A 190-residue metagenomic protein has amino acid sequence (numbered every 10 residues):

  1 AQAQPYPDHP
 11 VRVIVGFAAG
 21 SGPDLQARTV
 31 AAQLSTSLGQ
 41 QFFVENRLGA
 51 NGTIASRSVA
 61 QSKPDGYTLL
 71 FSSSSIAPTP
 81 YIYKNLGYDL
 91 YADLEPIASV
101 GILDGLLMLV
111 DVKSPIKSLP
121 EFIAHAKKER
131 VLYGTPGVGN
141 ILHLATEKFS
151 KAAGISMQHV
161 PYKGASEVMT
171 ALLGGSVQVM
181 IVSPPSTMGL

Functional and structural regions predicted by a protein language model:
A1-D8: Short, low-complexity disordered leader/linker segments with a strong preference for bacterial N-terminal type II
V13-A27, L48-A50, G134-I141: Extracytoplasmic "Venus flytrap"
P23-G39, H143-K151: Short, polar/charged alpha-helical segment
Q41-R57: Early extracytoplasmic/lumenal segment of secretory-pathway proteins
T53-S56, P78, V168-M169, T187: Short, hydrophobic alpha-helical packing/hinge segments within bilobed ligand-binding/sensory domains
Q61-Y67, Y81-E167, A171: Hinge/capping helix and adjacent helix->loop/strand transition within the periplasmic-binding protein
G66-S72, L132-G134, Q178-V182: Paired acidic/hydrophobic, glycine-rich loop segments that form the ligand-binding mouth/hinge of periplasmic-binding
F71-I76, A165, V182-T187: Beta->alpha turn/N-cap motifs
